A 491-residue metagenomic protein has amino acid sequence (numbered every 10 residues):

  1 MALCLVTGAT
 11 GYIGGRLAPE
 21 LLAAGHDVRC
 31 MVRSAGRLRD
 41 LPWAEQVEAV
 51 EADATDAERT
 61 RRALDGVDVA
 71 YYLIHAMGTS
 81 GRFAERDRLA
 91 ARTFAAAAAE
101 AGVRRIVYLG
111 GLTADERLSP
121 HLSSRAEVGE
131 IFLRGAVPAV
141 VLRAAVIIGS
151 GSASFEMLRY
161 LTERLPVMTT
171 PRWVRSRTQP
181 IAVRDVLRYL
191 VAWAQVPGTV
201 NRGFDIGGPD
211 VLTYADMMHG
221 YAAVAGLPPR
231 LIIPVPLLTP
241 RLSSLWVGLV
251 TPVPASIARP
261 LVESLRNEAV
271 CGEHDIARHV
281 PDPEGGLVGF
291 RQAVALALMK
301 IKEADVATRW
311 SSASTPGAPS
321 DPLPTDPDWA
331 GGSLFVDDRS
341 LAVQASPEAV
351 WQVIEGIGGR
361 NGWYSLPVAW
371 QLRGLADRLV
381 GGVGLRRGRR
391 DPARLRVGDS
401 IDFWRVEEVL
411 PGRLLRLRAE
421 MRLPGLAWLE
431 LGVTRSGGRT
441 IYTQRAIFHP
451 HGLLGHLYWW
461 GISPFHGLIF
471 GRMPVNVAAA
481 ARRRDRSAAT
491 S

Functional and structural regions predicted by a protein language model:
A2-H26: N-terminal Rossmann NAD(P)H-binding glycine-rich loop of SDR-like oxidoreductase domains
H26-R33: Conserved glycine-rich Rossmann-like NAD(P)H-binding loop of the short-chain dehydrogenase/reductase
G36-A101, G111-R117: NAD(P)H-binding glycine-rich loop region in Rossmannoid oxidoreductase-like domains and their noncatalytic homologs
A90, A153-S154, W173-Q195, R202-D205 (+1 more regions): Substrate-positioning beta->alpha
G110, E130-G151, M157-Y160, R164 (+1 more regions): Conserved beta-loop-beta element that borders a ligand/cofactor-binding pocket
W193-P260, E268-R339: Mid/C-terminal beta-alpha module of Rossmann-like enzyme folds, strongest in SDR-family dehydrogenases/epimerases
V262, A419-G467, V477: Beta-strand/loop substructures that line and gate deep hydrophobic ligand-binding cavities in soluble
A342-W351, E355-P424, R435-G437, I441 (+1 more regions): Glycine-rich portal/gate segments that line the openings of hydrophobic small-molecule binding cavities
